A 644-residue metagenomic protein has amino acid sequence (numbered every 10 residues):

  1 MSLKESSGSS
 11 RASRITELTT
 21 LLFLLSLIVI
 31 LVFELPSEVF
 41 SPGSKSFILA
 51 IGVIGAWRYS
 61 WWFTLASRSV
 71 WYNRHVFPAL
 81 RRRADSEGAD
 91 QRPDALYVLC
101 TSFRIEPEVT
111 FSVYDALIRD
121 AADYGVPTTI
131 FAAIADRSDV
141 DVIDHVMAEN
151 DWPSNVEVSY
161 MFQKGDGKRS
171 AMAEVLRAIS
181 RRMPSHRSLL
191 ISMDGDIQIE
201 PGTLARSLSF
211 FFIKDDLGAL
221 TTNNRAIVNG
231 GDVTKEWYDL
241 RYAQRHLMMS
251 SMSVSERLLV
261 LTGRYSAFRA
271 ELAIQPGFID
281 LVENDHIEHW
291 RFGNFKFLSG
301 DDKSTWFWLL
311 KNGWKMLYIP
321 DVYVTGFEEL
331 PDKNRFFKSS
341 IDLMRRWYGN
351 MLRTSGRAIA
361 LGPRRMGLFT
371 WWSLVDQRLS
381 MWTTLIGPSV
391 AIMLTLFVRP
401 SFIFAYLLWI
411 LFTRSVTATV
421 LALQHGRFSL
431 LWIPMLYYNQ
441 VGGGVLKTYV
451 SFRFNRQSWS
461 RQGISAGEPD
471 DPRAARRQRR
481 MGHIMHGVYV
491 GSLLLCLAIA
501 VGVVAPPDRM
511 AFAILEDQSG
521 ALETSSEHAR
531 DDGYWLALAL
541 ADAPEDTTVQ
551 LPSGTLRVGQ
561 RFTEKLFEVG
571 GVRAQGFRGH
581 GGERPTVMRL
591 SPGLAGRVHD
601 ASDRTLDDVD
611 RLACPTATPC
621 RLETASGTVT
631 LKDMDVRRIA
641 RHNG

Functional and structural regions predicted by a protein language model:
M1-G88, Y489-A521: N-terminal membrane-anchoring/stem segments of glycan-assembly enzymes
S6-T20, G367-T383, E468-S492: Loop-to-transmembrane boundary segments
I28-A56, D376-S458, I499-E516: Membrane-embedded multi-pass helical conduit in multi-pass membrane proteins, especially envelope-biosynthetic
L80-M366: Non-transmembrane catalytic domains and loops of membrane-associated enzymes and transporters that build or traffic
I514-A537: Right-handed parallel beta-helix/beta-solenoid
G533-Y534, T548-G576, G581-T586: N-terminal extracellular ligand-recognition/capping segment immediately after the signal peptide
V549, Q575, V598, C620-L622 (+1 more regions): Short linear proline/tyrosine/threonine-rich motifs used for host-factor recruitment and membrane trafficking/assembly
V609, D633-I639: Structured surface patches comprising rigid loops and adjacent beta-strands/short helices at the edges of well-ordered
